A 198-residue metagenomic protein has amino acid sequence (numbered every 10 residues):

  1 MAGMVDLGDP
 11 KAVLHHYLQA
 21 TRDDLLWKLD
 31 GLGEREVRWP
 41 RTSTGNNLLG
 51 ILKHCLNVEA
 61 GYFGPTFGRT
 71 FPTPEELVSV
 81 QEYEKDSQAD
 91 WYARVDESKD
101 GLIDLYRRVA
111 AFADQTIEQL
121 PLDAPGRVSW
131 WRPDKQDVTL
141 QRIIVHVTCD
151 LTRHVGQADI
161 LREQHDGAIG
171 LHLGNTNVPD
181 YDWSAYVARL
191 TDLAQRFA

Functional and structural regions predicted by a protein language model:
M1-L14, W91-E97, G101: Short, charged, low-complexity loops and linkers
G3-M4, G8-L29, E34-D86, V128-A198: Short, contiguous alpha-helical
G61, F112-L122: Glycine-rich, acidic and aromatic/proline-enriched surface loops and short helix-turn segments that act as binding
F71-D114: Helix-adjacent hinge/juxtasegments
